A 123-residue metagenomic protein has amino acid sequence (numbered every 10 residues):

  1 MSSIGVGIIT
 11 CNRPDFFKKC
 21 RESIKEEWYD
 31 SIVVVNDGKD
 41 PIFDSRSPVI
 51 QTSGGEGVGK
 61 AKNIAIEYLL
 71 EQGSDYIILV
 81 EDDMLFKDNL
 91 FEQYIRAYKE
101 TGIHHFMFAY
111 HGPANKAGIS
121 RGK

Functional and structural regions predicted by a protein language model:
S3-G5: Cell-envelope/extracellular polymer assembly enzymes that use nucleotide-activated donors
G7-I8, I78: Short hydrophobic beta-strand elements that form part of the catalytic alpha/beta core underpinning NDP-sugar/donor
R13-E26: Short, well-formed alpha-helical segments that are part of the catalytic scaffolds of diverse glycosyltransferases
V35-D44: A conserved acidic beta->alpha catalytic loop
D44-G54: Active-site regions of enzymes building and remodeling cell-envelope glycoconjugates
S53-L69: Glycine-rich, basic loop-to-helix element that forms the pyrophosphate-binding segment of sugar-nucleotide handling
S74-L85: Short beta-strand-to-loop acidic/aromatic patch adjacent to the donor-nucleotide binding site
K87-D88, E92-K123: Conserved catalytic core of nucleotide-sugar-dependent glycosyltransferases
